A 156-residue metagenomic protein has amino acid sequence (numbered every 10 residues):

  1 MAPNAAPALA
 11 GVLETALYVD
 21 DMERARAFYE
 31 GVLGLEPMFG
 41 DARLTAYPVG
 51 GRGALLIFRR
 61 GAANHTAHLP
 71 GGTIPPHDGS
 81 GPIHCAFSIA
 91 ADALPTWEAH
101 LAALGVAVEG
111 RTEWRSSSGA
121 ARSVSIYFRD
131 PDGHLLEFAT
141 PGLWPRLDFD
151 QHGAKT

Functional and structural regions predicted by a protein language model:
M1-E23, H84-C85, I89, G142-T156: N-terminal beta-strand motif that seeds the catalytic metal site of vicinal oxygen chelate
Y18-N64: Core segments of cupin and vicinal oxygen chelate
D20-E23, S80, H84-D132: Vicinal oxygen chelate
R43-L44, W114-S116, G142, L147: Conserved beta-strand edge residues that scaffold enzyme active sites
A54, L135-F138: Short glycine-/small-residue motifs
R60, H65-A90: Helix-adjacent hinge/juxtasegments
A121, F138-P145: Short beta->alpha transition motifs characteristic of CBS
